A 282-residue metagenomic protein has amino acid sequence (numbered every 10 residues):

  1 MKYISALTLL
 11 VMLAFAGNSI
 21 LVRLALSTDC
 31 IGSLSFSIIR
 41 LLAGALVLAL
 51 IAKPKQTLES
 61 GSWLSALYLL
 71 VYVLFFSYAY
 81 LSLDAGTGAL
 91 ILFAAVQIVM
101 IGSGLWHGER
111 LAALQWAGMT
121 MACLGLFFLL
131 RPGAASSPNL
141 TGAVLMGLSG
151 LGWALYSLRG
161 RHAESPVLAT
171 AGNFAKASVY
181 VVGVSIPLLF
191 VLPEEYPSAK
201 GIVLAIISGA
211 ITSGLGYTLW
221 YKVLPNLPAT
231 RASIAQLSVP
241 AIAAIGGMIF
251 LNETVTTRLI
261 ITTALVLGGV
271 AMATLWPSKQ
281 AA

Functional and structural regions predicted by a protein language model:
M1-S35, L67, L74-F75, L124 (+3 more regions): Glycine-/small-residue-enriched transmembrane alpha-helix faces in small-molecule transporters and effluxers
Y3-L10, L34-L50, G118-M121, T141 (+3 more regions): Hydrophobic alpha-helical transmembrane segments of multi-pass integral membrane proteins, especially transporters
S35-A43, Y78-R110, S149, A229-M248: Specific alpha-helical transmembrane segments that line the substrate/conduction pathway and gating interfaces
S37, L41, L237-A282: C-terminal-most transmembrane helix of multi-pass membrane proteins
V47-K55, Y78, A95-T120, F127 (+1 more regions): C-terminal transmembrane-helix exit sites in multi-pass transporters
L48, L69, L111-R131, G150 (+3 more regions): Hydrophobic transmembrane alpha-helices of multi-pass small-molecule transport proteins
A49, K55-F93, I101, M121-F128 (+1 more regions): Specific transmembrane alpha-helical segments of multi-pass solute transporters/efflux pumps, especially DMT/EamA
G88-A95, G160-Y180, A210-I249: Helix-helix packing/entry segments at the starts of transmembrane helices
